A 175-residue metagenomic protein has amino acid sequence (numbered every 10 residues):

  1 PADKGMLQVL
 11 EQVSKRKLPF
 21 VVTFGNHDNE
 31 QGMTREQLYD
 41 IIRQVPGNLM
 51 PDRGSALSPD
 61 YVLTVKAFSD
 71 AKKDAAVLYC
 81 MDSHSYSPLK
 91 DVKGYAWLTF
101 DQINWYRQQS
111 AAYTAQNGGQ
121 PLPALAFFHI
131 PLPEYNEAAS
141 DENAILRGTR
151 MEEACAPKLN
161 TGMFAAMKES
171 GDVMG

Functional and structural regions predicted by a protein language model:
D3-Q120, R150: Extended active-site neighborhood of metal-dependent phosphoesterases/phosphodiesterases
K15-R16, V77, V92-G175: His/acidic metal-ligating clusters that form di-metal
